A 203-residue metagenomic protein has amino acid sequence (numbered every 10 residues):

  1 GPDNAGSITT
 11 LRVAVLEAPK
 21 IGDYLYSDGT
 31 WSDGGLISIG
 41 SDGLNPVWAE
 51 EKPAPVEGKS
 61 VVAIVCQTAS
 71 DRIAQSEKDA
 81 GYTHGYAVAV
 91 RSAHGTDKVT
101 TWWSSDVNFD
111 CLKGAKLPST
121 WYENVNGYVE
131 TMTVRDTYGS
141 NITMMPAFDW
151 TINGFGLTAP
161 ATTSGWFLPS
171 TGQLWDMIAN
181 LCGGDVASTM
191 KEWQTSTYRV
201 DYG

Functional and structural regions predicted by a protein language model:
P2-D3, G22, S27, V200: Intrinsic-disorder/low-complexity regions
P2-T10: Short, exposed coil/turn segments at beta-strand boundaries within extracellular/luminal domains
T10-T163, C182-G184: Short, compositionally biased
A89-A93, P169-L174: Active-site-proximal beta-strand/loop segments in catalytic clefts of secreted hydrolases
M144-G165, T171-G203: An exposed tryptophan-centered "aromatic clamp" motif
